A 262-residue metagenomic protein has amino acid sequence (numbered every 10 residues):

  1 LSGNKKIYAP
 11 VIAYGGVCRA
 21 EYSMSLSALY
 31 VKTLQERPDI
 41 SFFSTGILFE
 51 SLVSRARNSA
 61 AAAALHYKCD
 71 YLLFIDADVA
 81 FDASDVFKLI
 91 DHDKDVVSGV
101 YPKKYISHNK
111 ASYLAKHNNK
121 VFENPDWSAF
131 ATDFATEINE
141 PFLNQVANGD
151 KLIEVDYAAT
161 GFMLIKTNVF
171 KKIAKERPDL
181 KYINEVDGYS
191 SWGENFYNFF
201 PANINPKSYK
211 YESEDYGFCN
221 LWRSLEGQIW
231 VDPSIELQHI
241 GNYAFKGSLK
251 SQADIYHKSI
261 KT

Functional and structural regions predicted by a protein language model:
L1-S51, R55: N-proximal low-complexity "stem/linker" segments adjacent to membrane-targeting elements
S2-G3, Y8, K175-T262: C-terminal catalytic/acceptor-binding lobe
G15, L34, Y105, A253-I255: Cationic, hydrophobic amphipathic alpha-helical membrane-interacting segments
S54, N58, Y216: Glycine-rich phosphate-binding loop at the start of an alpha helix
N58-Y71: Active-site nucleotide-sugar/metal-binding loop of Leloir-type enzymes
A61, D82-P201: Conserved catalytic core of nucleotide-sugar-dependent glycosyltransferases
K68-A80, I165: Short beta-strand-to-loop acidic/aromatic patch adjacent to the donor-nucleotide binding site
Y71, D95-V96, I229: Short, Asp-centered acidic motifs that coordinate Mg2+ and/or phosphate in catalytic or ligand-binding sites
